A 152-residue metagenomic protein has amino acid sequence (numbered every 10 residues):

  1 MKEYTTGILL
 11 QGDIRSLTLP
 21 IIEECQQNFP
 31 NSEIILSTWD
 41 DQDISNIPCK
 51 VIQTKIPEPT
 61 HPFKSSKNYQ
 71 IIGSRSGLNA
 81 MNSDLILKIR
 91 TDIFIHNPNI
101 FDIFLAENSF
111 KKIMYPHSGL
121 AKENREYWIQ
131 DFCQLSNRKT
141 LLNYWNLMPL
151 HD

Functional and structural regions predicted by a protein language model:
M1-L17: N-proximal low-complexity "stem/linker" segments adjacent to membrane-targeting elements
Y4-T6, Q26-L36, C49: Short loop->beta transition adjacent to catalytic acidic/histidine clusters or analogous donor-positioning motifs
R15-N28: Short, well-formed alpha-helical segments that are part of the catalytic scaffolds of diverse glycosyltransferases
L19-I21, S45-I47, M81, N97-D102 (+1 more regions): A short acidic (Asp/Glu
S37-A80: Active-site-proximal specificity loops/subdomain of glycosyltransferases
S66-K67, I95-D152: Conserved catalytic core of nucleotide-sugar-dependent glycosyltransferases
I86: Short aromatic/hydrophobic "clamp" motif used to bind/position activated sugar donors
I89-I95: Acidic metal-phosphate-binding loop of nucleotide-sugar-dependent transferases
